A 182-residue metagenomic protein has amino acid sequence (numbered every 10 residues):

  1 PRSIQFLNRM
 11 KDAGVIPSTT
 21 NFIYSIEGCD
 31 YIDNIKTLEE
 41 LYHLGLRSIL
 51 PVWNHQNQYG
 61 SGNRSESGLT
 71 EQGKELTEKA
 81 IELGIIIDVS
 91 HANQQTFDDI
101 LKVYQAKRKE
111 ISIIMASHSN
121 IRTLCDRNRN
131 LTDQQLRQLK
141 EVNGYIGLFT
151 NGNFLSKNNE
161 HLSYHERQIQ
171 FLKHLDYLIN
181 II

Functional and structural regions predicted by a protein language model:
P1-S67, E71, E75, E82 (+1 more regions): N-terminal hydrophobic targeting/anchoring segments and the immediately downstream early-domain regions of hydrolases
K11, N34-E39, Q95-K109: Distinct, well-ordered alpha-helical segments
E27-C29, S90, N120: Anionic group-transfer/hydrolysis microenvironments
I49, K109-H118: Short hydrophobic/aromatic-enriched beta-strand-loop microsegments
E66-L101, A116-H118: Loop-centered beta-sheet repeat module
I85, I111-S112, G144: A short helix->loop->beta-strand "cap" motif at the edges of active sites that frequently abuts
A92, S119-I121, F149-G152: Histidine- and/or cysteine-centered catalytic micro-motif in compact active-site loops
I114-L131: Repeat-unit-sized solenoid/scaffold elements
